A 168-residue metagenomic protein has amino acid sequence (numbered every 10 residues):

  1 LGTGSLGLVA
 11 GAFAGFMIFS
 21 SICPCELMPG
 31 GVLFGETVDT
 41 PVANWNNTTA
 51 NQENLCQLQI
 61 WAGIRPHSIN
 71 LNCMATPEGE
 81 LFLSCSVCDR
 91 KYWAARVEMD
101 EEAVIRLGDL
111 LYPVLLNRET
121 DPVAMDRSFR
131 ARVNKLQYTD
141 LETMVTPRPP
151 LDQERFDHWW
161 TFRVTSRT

Functional and structural regions predicted by a protein language model:
L1-I22: Hydrophobic membrane-insertion alpha-helices, especially the h-region of bacterial N-terminal signal peptides
G2-G4, Q52-L55, V123, R167-T168: Ribonuclease/tRNase effector modules and their secretory precursors
G4, A50, N70-M74, F82 (+4 more regions): Residue-level signal for well-ordered alpha-helical segments
S20-H67: Short, conserved active-site entrance elements at the starts or edges of catalytic domains
G35-T37, N51-E53, W61, F82-C85 (+2 more regions): A short linear-motif detector with a strong N-terminal bias
N51-C88, P113-L115: Short beta-strand segments
C88-T168: Short, structured beta-strand-loop surface elements
